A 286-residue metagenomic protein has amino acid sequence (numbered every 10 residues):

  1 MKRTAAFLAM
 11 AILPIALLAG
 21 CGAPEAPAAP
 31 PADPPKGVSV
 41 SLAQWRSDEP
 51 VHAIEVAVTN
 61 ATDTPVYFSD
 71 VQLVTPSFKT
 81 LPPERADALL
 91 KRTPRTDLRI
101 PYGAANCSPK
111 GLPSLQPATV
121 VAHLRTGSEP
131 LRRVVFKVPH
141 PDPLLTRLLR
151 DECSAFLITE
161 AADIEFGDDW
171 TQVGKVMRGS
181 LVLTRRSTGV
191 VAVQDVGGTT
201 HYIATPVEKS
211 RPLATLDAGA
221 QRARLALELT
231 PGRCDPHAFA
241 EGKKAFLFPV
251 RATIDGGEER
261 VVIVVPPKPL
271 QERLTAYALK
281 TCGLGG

Functional and structural regions predicted by a protein language model:
L17-G20: C-terminal motif of bacterial Sec signal peptides marking the signal peptidase cleavage site
G22-P24: Bacterial signal peptide processing site
P27-A57, A61-D63, T146-R178, R273 (+1 more regions): Beta-sheet-dominated interaction scaffolds and their linkers
A61-T64, N106, L183-G189, G256: Short, acidic/polar linear motifs in exposed loop/turn regions
T64-Q72, G111-L112, R133-V134, T188-G198 (+2 more regions): Short, hydrophobic/aromatic beta-strand segments
P76-K110, I203-H237: Intrinsically disordered, low-complexity Pro/Gly/Ser/Thr-rich segments with frequent PxxP/GP/PP motifs and embedded
N106-R147, C234-P269: Terminal connector regions
R125-K209: Surface-exposed beta-loop interaction hotspot
